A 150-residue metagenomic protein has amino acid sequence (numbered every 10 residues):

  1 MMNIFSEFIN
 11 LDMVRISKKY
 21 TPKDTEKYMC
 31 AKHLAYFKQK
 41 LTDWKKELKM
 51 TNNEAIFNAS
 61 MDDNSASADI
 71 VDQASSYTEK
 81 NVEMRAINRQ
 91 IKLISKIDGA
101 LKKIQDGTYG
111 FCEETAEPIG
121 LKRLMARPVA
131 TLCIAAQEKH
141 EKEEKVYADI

Functional and structural regions predicted by a protein language model:
M2-D106, E144, D149-I150: Interaction interfaces in information-processing and related assembly proteins
I91, Y109, A130: Residues immediately within or flanking Cys/His clusters that coordinate Zn2+ in small zinc-binding modules
D106, A126, E138: Short, conserved catalytic or interaction motifs in soluble domains
C112-T115, C133: Short cysteine-rich clusters marking metal-coordination/redox-active sites
I119-G120, E141: Short functional micro-motifs and their immediate structural scaffolds
K122-A126, E144: Short Cys/His-rich "knuckle" micro-motifs
A130-Q137: Cysteine-rich micro-motifs
